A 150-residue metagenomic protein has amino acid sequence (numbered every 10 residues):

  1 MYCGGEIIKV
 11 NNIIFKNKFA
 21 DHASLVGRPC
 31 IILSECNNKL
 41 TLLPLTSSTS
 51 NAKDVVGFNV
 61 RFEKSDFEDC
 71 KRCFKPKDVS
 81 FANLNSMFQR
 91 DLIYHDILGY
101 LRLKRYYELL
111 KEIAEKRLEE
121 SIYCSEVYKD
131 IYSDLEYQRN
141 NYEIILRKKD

Functional and structural regions predicted by a protein language model:
M1-N17, P29: Short coil-to-beta transition motif at edge beta-strands of beta-rich domains
C3, C30, C36, C70-C73 (+1 more regions): Generic recognition of cysteine residues
N11, S50, R102-K104: Alpha-helix initiation/capping motif
F15, L45-S48, F81, Q89: Residue-level signature for short turns and capping positions that connect secondary-structure elements
F19-G27, I32-E68: Compact nucleic-acid interaction/catalytic patches
F62-D150: C-terminal terminal-subdomain/extension
